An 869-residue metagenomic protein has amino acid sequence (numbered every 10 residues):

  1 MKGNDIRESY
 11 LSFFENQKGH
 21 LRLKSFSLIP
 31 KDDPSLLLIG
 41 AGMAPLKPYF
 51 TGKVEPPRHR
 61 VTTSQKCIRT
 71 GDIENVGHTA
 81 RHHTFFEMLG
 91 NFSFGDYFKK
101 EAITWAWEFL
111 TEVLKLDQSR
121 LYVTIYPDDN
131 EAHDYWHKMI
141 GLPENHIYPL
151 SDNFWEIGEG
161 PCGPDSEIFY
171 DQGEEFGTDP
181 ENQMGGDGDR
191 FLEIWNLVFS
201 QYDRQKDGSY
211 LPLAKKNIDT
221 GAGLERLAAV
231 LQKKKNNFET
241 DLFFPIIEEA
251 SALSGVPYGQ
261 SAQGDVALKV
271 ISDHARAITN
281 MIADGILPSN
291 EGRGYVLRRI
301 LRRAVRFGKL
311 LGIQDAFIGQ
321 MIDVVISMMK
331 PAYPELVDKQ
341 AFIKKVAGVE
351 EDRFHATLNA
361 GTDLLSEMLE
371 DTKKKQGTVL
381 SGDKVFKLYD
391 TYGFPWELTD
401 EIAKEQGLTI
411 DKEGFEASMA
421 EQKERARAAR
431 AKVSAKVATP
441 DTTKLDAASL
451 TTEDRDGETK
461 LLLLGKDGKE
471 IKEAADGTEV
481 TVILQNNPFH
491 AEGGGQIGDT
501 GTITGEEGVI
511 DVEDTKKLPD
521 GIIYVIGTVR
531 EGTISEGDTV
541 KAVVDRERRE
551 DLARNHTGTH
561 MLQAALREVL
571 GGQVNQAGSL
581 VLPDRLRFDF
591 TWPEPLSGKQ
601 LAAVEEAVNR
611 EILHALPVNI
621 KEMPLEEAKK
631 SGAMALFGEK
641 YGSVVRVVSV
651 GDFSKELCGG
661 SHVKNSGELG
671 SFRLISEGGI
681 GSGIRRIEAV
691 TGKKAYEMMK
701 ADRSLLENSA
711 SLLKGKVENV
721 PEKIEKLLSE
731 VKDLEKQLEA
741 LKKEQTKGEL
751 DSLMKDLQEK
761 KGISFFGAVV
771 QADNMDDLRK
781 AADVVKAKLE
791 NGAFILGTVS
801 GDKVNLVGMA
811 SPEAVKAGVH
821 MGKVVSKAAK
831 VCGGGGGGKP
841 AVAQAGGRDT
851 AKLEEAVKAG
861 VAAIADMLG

Functional and structural regions predicted by a protein language model:
M1-G869: A glycine- and charged-residue-rich anion-binding loop/surface
